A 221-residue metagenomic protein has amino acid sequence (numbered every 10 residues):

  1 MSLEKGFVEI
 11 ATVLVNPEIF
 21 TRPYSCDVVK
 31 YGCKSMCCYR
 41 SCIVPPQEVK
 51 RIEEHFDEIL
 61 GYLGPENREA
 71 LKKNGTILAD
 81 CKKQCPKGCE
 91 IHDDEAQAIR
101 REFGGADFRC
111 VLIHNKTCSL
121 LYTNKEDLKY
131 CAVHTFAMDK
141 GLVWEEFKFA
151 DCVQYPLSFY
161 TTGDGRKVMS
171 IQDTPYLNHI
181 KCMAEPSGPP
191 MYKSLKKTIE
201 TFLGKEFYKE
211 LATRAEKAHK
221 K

Functional and structural regions predicted by a protein language model:
M1-K221: Short loop/turn segments that flank or connect secondary-structure elements
